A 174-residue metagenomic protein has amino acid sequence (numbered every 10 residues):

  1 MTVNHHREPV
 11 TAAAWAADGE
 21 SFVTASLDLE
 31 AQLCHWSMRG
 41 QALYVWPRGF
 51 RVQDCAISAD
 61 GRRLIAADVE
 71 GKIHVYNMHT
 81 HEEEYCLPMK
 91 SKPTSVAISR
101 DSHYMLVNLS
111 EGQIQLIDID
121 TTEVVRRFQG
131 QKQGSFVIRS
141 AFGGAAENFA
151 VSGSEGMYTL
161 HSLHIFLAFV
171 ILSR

Functional and structural regions predicted by a protein language model:
M1-P9, E20, D28-V52, V69-Y85 (+4 more regions): Per-blade loop-tip surfaces of WD-repeat and WD-like beta-propellers in eukaryotic adaptors/scaffolds
E8-A14, F50-I57, K92-A97, G134-A141: Canonical WD40 repeat/beta-propeller blade segments in eukaryotic WD-repeat proteins
A17-D18, A59-D60, R100-D101, G144-A146: Residue-level detector of Asp-centered blade-edge/turn motifs that repeat once per structural unit in beta-propeller
F22, L64, M105, F149-A150: Hydrophobic beta-strand positions that form the internal "hydrophobic ladder" of WD40/Gbeta-like beta-propeller blades
A25-L29, A67-E70, N108-E111, S152-G156: Conserved strand-to-loop turn within each blade of WD40 beta-propeller repeats
A97-N108: Oxyanion-binding "anion nests"
R126-A150: A surface-exposed beta-alpha-beta supersecondary segment
G144-R174: C-terminal closing repeat unit and adjoining cap/tail of repeat-based domains
